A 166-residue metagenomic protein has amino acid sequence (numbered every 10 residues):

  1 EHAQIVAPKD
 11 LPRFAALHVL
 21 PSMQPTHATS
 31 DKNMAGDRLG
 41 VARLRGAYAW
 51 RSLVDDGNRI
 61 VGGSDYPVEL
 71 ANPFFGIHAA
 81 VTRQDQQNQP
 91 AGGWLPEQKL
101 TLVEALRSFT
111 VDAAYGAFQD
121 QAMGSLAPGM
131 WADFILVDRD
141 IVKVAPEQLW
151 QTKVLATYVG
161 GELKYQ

Functional and structural regions predicted by a protein language model:
H2: Histidine-centered active-site/metal-ligand motif
P8-P12, A16-K143, E147, T152 (+1 more regions): His/Asp/Glu-enriched, well-ordered alpha-helical/loop segment that forms or immediately abuts the divalent-metal
